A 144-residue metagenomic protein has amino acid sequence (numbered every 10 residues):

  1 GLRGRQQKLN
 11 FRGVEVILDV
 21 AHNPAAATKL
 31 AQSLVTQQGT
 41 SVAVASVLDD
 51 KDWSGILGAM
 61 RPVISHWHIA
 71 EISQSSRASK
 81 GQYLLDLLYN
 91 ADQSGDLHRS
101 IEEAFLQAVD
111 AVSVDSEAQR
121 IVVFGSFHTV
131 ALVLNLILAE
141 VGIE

Functional and structural regions predicted by a protein language model:
G1-H66: Nucleotide phosphate-binding/pyrophosphate-handling subdomain across enzymes that bind or process nucleotide phosphates
E15-I17, L57-R120: C-terminal helical cap/extension that packs against the catalytic core of soluble nucleotide-cofactor enzymes
V123: Acidic, glycine-rich flexible loop segments
S126: Active-site-proximal loop/hinge segments that shape catalytic or ion-binding/gating pockets
V141: Surface-exposed, charge/polar-rich loops and edge strands
